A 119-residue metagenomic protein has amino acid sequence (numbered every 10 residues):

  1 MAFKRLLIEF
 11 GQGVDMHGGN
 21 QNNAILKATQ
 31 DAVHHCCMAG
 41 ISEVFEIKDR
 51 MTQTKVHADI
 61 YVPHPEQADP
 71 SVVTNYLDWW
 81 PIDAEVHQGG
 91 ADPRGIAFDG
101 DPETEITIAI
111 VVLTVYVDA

Functional and structural regions predicted by a protein language model:
A2-K48, P65-D69, V73, T107-A119: Conserved mixed alpha/beta catalytic, RNA-binding, or beta-rich assembly cores of soluble enzyme, regulatory
I8-F10, V56-I60, A84, L113: Generic structural hydrophobic/aromatic packing signal, biased to beta-strands
D49-P63: Short glycine-rich, basic-tinged beta-strand/loop micro-motifs
R50, Y76-D78, E105: A generic structural signal for short, solvent-exposed coil/turn residues that cap or connect secondary-structure
A68-Q88: A glycine-rich helix N-cap at a beta->alpha junction
I82-A119: C-terminal edge-of-domain segments
